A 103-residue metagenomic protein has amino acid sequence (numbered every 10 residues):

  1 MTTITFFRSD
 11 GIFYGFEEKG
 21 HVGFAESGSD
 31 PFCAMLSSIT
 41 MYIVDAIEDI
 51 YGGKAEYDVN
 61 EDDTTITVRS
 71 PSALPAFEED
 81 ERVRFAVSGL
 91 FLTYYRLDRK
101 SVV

Functional and structural regions predicted by a protein language model:
M1-V22: Acidic-glycine-rich active-site phosphate/pyrophosphate-binding loop
D10-I12, V22-F24, D63, L74-A76: Residues that cap or initiate secondary-structure elements
I12-Y14, M35, G53, T64: A generic structural signal for short beta-strands and their flanking turns/coil linkers
H21-F32, F77, E81: A short glycine/serine-rich beta->alpha loop
S27-E48: Compact, glycine-rich, soluble single-domain proteins
T40-I43, D49, A55-D58, D62: Active-site- and interface-proximal helix/loop "cap" or "latch" segments in soluble metabolic and energy-transducing
K54-D98: Mid-chain, well-packed structural core segment of small domains
K100-V103: Conserved small/polar residues in nucleotide/adenosyl-binding loops
